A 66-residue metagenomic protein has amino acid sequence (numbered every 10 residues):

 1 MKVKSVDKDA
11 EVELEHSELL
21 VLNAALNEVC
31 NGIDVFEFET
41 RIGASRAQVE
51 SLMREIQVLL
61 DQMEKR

Functional and structural regions predicted by a protein language model:
M1-R66: Positively charged, low-complexity terminal tracts and the immediately adjacent first secondary-structure elements
